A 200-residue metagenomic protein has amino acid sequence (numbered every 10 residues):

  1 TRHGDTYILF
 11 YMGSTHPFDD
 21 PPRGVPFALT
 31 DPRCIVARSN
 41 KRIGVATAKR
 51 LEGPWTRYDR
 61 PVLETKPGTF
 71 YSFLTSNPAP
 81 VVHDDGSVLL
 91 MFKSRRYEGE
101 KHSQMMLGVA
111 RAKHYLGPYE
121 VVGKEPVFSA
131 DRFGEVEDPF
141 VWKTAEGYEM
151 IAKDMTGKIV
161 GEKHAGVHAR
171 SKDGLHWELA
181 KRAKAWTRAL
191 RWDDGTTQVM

Functional and structural regions predicted by a protein language model:
T1-M200: Carbohydrate-active catalytic/glycan-binding domains of CAZyme proteins, especially the secreted or lumenal ectodomains
